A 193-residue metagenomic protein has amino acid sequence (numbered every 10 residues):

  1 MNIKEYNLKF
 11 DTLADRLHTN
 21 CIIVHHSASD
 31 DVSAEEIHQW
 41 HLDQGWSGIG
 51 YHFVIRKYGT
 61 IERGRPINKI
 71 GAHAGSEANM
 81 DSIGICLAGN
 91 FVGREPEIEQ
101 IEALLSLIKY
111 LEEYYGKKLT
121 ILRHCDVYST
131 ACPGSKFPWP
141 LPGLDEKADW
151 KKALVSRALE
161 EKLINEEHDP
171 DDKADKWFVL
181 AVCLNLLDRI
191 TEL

Functional and structural regions predicted by a protein language model:
M1-I23, K57, I61, P66-I67 (+2 more regions): Basic/polar, cationic surfaces and motifs that engage anionic cell-wall and phosphate/carboxylate ligands
A28: Polar, enzyme-active/binding microenvironments
D31-E35: Short, conserved charged micro-motifs
I37-S47, L107-Y114, R157, E161 (+1 more regions): Structured segments of extracytoplasmic/periplasmic soluble domains in secreted or envelope-associated proteins
K69-G75: Flexible, surface-exposed loop/gating regions in the mature catalytic domains of secreted/periplasmic hydrolases
E146-L193: Short, solvent-exposed alpha-helical surface patches in non-cytosolic proteins
